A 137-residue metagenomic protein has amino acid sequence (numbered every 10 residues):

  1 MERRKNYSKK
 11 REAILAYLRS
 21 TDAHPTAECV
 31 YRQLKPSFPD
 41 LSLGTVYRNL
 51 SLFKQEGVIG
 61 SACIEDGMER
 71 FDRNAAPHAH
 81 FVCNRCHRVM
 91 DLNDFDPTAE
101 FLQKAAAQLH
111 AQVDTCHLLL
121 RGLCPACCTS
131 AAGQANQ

Functional and structural regions predicted by a protein language model:
M1-A16: Short alpha-helical segments that sit at the start of domains
A16-R19, R32-Q33: Long C-terminal interaction/binding lobes of large macromolecular proteins
S20-C29: Short capping segments at the starts of secondary-structure elements
C29-P39: DNA-recognition alpha helix
S42-L43: Short coil turns linking two alpha-helices in DNA-binding domains
Y47-S51: Short, hydrophobic-biased segments on the C-terminal half of alpha helices that form "recognition helices"
G57: Glycine-centered, phosphate/nucleic-acid-interacting loop/turn motifs that mediate DNA/RNA or nucleotide
G60-S61, E65-Q137: Non-DNA-binding regulatory cores of transcription-related proteins, predominantly C-terminal effector-binding
